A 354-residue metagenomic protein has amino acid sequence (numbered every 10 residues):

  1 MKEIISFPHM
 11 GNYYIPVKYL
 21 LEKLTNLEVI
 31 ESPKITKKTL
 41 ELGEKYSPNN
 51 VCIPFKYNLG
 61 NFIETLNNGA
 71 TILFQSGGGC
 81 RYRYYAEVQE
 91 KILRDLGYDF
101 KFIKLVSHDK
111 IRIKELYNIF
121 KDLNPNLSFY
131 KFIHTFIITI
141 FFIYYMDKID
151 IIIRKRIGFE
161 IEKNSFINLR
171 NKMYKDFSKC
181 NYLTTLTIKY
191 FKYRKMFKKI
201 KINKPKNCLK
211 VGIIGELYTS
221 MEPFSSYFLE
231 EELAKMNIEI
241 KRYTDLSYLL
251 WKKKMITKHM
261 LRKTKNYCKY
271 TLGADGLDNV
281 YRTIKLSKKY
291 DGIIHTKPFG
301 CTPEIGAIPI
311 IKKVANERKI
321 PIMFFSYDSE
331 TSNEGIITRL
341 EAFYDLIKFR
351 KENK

Functional and structural regions predicted by a protein language model:
M1-K354: An N-terminal assembly and electron-transfer interface module characteristic of large anaerobic redox and radical
